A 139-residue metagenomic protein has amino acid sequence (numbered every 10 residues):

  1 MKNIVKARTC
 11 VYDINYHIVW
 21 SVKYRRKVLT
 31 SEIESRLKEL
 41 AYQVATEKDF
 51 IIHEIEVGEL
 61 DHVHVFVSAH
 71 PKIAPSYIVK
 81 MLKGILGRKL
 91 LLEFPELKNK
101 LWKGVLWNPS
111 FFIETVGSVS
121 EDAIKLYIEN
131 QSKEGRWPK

Functional and structural regions predicted by a protein language model:
M1-K139: Basic nucleic-acid-binding interfaces
